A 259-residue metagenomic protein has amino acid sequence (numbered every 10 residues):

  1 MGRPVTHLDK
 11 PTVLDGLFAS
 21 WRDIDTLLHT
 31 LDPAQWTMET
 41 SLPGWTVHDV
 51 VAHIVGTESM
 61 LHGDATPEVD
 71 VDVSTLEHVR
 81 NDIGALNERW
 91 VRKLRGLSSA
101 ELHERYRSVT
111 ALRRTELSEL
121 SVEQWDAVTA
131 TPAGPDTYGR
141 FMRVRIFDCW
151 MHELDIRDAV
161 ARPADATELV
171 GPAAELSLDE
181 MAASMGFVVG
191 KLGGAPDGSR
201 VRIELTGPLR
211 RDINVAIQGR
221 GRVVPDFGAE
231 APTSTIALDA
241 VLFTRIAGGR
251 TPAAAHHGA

Functional and structural regions predicted by a protein language model:
M1-T12, L61-S118, Q124: Short, helix-capping/interhelical loops that line the mouth of catalytic, cofactor-, or ligand-binding pockets
M1-T40: Non-cleavable N-terminal signal-anchor transmembrane helices
D25-T46, E116-G134: Helix-loop segments that flank and shape redox-cofactor active sites
T37-R80, T131-G190, F243: Short, contiguous alpha-helical
A85, T110, R114-A133, M142-D155: A short mid-domain helix/strand-loop element embedded in enzyme catalytic domains that forms or borders the active-site
P172-I217: A glycine-rich beta-turn/hairpin centered on an aromatic-Pro dipeptide
L205-T235: Acidic/His-leaning functional-site neighborhoods
G228-A259: C-terminal interaction segments
